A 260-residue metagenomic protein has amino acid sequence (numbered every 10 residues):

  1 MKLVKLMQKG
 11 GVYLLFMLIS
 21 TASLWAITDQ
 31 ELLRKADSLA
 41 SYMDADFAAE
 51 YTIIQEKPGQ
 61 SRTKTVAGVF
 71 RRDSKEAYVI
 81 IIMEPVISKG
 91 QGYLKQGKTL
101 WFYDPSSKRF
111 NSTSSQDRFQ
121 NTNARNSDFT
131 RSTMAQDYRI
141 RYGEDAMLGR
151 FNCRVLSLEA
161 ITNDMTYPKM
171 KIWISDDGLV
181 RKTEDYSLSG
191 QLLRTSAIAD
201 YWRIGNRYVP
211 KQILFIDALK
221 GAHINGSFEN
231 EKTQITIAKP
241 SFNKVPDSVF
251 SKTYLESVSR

Functional and structural regions predicted by a protein language model:
M1-Q8: N-terminal secretory signal peptides that target proteins for export/translocation
G11-A22: Bacterial N-terminal signal peptides
I27-S38, Y42-A45, T52, G92 (+3 more regions): Flexible, processing/modification-adjacent segments and terminal tails in exported/periplasmic/extracellular proteins
A36, A67-R71, A197-R203: Extended lipid/amphipathic-ligand handling interfaces
A48-V86: N-terminal, post-signal-peptide region of Sec/Tat-exported proteins
R72-D73, L94-Q96, Y103, I174 (+1 more regions): Generic beta-strand structural signal
M83-S88, R118, Y186-L192, F215-G221 (+1 more regions): Short, solvent-exposed aromatic-acidic interface loops
N111-S112, F151-F250: Gly/Pro-enriched, hydrophobic low-complexity segments that function as extracytoplasmic propeptides/linkers
